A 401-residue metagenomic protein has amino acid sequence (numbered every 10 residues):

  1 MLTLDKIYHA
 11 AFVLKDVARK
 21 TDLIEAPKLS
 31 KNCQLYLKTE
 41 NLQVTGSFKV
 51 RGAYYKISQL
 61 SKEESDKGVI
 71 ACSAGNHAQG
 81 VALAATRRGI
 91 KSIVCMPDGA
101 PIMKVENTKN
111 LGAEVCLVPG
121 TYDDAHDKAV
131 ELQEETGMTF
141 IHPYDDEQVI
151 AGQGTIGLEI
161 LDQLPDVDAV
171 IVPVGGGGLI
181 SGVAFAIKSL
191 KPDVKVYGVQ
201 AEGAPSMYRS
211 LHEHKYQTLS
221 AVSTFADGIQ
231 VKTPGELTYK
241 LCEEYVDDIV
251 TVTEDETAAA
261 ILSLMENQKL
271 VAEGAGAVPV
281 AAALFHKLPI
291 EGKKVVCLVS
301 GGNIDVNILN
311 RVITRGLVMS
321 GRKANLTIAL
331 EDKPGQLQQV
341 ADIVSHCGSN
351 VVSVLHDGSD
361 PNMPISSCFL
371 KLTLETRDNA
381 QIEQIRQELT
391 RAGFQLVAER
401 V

Functional and structural regions predicted by a protein language model:
M1-V401: PLP-dependent amino-acid enzyme catalytic core
